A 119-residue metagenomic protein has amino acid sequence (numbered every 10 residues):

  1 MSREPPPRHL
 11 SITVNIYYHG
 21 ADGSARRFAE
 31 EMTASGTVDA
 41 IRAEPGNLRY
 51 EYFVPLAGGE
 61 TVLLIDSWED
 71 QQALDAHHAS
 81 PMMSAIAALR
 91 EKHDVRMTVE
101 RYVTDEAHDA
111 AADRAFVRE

Functional and structural regions predicted by a protein language model:
M1-L10, Y52-E60, A85-E119: Glycine-rich beta-strand-turn "strand-cap" elements at beta-sheet edges
E4, I12-T13, A29, P45-N47: Short, flexible segments with low predicted structural confidence
S11-H19, R49-S80: Short, well-ordered beta-strand segments in beta-rich or mixed alpha/beta enzyme and ligand-binding folds
T13-Y17, E31, R101-V103: Generic alpha-helical hydrophobic packing signal
H19-M32: Short, surface-exposed ligand-recognition loops at beta-strand->loop->(often short) alpha-helix junctions that present
A25-R27, G59, A73, H108: Intrinsically disordered, low-complexity acidic/polar segments
S35-L48, S67-V103: An amphipathic, aromatic/His-enriched active-site/gating alpha helix that lines ligand/cofactor pockets
